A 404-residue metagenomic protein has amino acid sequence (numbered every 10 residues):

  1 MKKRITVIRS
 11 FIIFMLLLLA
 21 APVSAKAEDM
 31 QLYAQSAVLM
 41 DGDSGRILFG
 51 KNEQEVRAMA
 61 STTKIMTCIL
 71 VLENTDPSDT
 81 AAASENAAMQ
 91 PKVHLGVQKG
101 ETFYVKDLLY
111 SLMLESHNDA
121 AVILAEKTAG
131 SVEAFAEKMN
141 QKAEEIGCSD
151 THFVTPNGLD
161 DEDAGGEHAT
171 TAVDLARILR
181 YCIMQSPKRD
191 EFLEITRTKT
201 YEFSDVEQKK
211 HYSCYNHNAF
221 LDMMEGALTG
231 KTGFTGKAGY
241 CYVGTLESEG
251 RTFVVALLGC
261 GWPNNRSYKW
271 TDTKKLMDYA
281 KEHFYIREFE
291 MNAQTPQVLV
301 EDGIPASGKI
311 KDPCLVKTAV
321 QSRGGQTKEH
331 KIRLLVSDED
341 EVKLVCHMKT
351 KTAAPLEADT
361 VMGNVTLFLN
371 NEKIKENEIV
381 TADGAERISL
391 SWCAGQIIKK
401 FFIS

Functional and structural regions predicted by a protein language model:
M1-T6, G50: Short, Lys/Arg-rich N-terminal segment immediately upstream of the first membrane anchor
R4-I8, V105, L390, A394: Structural motif marking the loop-to-transmembrane transition
I5-K26: Sec-dependent N-terminal signal peptides of Gram-positive bacterial secreted proteins and lipoproteins
L18, E28-M30, L246, P355-L356: Sterically constrained small-residue positions within well-ordered secondary structures of folded domains
P22, P77, E288-M291: Residues in and immediately flanking transmembrane alpha helices
V23-K26, G42-D43, S248, L369-N370: Short, ordered coil/turn segments that flank beta-strands lining enzyme active or ligand-binding pockets
A25-D190: Active-site-adjacent loops and short helices of periplasmic peptidoglycan-processing enzymes
G166-S404: Domain-terminus/edge residues, biased toward the C-terminal soluble/receptor-binding domains of extracytoplasmic
